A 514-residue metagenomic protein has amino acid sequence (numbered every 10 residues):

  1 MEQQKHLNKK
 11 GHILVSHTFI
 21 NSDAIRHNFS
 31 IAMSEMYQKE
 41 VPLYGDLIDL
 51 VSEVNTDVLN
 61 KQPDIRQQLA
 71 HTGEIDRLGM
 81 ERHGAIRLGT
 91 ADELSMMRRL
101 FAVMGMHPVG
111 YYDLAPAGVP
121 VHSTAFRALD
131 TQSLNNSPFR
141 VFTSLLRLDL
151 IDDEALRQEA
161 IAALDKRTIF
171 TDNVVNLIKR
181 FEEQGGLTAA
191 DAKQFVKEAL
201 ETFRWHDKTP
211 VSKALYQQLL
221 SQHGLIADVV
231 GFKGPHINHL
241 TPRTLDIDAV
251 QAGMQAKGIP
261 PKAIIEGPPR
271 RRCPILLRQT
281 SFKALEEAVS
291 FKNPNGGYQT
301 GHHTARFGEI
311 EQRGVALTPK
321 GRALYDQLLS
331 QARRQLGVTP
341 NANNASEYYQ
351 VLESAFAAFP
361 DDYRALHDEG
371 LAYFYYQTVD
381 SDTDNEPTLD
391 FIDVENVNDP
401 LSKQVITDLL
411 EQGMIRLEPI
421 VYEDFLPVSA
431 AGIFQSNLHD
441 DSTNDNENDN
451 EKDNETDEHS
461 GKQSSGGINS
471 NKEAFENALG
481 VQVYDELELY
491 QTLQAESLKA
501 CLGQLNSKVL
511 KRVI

Functional and structural regions predicted by a protein language model:
E2-E447, D457-I514: Extended, well-ordered protein cores
